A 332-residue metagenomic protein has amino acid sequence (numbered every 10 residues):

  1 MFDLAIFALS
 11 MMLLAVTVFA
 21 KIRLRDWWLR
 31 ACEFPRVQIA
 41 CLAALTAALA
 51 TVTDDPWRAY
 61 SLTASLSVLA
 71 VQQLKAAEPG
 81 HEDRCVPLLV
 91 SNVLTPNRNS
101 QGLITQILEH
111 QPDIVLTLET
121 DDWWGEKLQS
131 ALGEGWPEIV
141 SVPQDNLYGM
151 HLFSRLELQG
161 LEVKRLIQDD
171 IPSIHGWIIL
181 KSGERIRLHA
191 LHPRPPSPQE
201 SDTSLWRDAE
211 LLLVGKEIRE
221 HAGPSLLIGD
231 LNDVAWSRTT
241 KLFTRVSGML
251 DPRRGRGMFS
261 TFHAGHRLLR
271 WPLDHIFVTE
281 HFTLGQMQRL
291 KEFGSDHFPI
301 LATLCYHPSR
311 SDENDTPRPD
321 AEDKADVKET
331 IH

Functional and structural regions predicted by a protein language model:
D3-I6, R30, D55-L62: Short, aromatic-rich membrane-interface segments at the entry and exit of alpha-helical transmembrane domains
A8-R25: N-terminal signal-anchor/start-transfer transmembrane helix
L29-L45: Loop-to-helix transition at the N-terminal end of transmembrane alpha-helices
T46-D54: Hydrophobic alpha-helical transmembrane segments
V52, R58-H110, E126-S130: N-terminal signal-anchor transmembrane helix
R84, L94-L108, L116-H332: Soluble catalytic domains of enzymes that build or remodel membrane lipids, polysaccharides, and related
D113: Short acidic/polar active-site loop segments enriched in Thr and Asp
